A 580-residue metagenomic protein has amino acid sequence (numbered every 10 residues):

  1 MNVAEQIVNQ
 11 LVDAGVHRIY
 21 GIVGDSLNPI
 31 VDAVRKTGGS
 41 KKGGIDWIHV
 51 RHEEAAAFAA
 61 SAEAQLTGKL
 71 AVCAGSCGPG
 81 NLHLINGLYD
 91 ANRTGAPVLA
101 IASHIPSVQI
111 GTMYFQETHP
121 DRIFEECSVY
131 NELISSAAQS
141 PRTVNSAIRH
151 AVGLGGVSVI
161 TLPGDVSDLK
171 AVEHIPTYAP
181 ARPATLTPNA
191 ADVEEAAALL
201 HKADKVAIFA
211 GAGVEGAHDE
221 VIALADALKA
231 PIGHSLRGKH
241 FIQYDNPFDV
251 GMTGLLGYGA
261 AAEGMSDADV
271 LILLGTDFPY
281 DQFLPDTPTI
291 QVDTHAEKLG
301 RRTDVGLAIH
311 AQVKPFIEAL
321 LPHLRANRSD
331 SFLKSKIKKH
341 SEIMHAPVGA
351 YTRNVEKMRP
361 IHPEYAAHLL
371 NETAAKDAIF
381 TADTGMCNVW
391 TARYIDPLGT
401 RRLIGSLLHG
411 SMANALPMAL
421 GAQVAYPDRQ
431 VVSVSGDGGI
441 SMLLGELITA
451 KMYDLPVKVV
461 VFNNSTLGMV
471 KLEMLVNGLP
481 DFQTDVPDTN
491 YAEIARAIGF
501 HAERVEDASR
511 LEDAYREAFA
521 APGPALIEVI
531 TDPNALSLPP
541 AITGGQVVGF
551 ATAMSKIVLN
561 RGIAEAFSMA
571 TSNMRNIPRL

Functional and structural regions predicted by a protein language model:
M1-F332, L369, T373-K376, P456-V459 (+3 more regions): N-terminal alpha/beta PP-like core and its mobile active-site loop of ThDP/TPP-dependent enzymes
A4-I7, V12, D25, I30-V34 (+4 more regions): Active-site diphosphate/adenylate-binding microenvironment
I22-D25, W47-F58, C73-P79, S135-S136 (+5 more regions): Active-site nucleophile and cofactor-binding loops and adjacent substrate-binding regions of central metabolic enzymes
H52, T112-Y114, P183-E195, G254-G257 (+5 more regions): A general structural motif
I101, Q109-Q116, G300-H310, K314-L320 (+1 more regions): Thiamine diphosphate
A138, T161, E173-I175, A198 (+5 more regions): Phosphate/pyrophosphate-binding active-site segments
L274, V292-D293, A382, G436-D437 (+1 more regions): Active-site flanking residues adjacent to catalytic metal/cofactor-binding acidic residues
